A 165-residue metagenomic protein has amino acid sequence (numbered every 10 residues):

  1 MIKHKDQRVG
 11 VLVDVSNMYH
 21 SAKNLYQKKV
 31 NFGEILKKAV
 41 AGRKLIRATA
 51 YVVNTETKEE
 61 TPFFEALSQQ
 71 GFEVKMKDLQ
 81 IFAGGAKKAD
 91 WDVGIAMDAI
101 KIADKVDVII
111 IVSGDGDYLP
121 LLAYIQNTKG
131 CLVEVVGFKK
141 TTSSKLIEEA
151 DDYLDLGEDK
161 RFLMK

Functional and structural regions predicted by a protein language model:
M1-W91, C131-L132: Domain-level signal for Mg2+-assisted phosphodiester chemistry and nucleotide/NA-binding surfaces in nucleic-acid
E56-K165: Nuclease catalytic cores that cleave nucleic-acid phosphodiester bonds, predominantly acidic two-metal-ion
